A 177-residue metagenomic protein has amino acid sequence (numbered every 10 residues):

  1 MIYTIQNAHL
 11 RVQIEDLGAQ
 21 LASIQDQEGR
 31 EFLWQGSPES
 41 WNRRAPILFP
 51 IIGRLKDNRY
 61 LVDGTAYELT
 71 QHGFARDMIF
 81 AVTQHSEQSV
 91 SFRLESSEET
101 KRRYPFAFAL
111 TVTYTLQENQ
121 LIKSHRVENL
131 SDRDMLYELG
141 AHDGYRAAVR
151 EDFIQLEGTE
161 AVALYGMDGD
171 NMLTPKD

Functional and structural regions predicted by a protein language model:
M1-V62, A66-T70: Beta-strand-rich N-terminal accessory domains
Y3, V90-F92, L110-V112, K123 (+1 more regions): Hydrophobic residues positioned within well-ordered beta-strands of beta-sheet architectures
Q6-A8, G18, R54, F74-R76 (+3 more regions): Residues that act as N-cap/strand-start positions at coil-to-secondary-structure junctions
H9-I14, Y114, L121-N129: Short, well-ordered beta-strand segments enriched in hydrophobic/aromatic residues
Q13-E15, I24-Q25, T70, R93-E95 (+2 more regions): Beta-strand residues in well-ordered beta-sheet regions across diverse protein folds
G18-A19, P105-A109, L116-I122, D132-L136 (+1 more regions): Coil-to-beta-strand transition motifs
L69-E118: Extended, loop-rich substrate-binding clefts of extracytoplasmic carbohydrate-active enzymes
L136, G144-D177: Active-site/ligand-binding surface loops and adjacent short beta/alpha elements that line catalytic pockets across
